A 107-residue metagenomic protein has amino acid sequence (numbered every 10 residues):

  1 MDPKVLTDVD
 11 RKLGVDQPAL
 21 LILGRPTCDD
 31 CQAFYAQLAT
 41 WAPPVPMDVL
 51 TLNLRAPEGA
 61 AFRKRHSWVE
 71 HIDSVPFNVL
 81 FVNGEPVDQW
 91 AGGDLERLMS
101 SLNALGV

Functional and structural regions predicted by a protein language model:
D2-P44: Local sequence-structure signature of Cys/Sec-based thiol-disulfide redox active-site neighborhoods
D48-V107: Thioredoxin-like thiol-disulfide oxidoreductase module
